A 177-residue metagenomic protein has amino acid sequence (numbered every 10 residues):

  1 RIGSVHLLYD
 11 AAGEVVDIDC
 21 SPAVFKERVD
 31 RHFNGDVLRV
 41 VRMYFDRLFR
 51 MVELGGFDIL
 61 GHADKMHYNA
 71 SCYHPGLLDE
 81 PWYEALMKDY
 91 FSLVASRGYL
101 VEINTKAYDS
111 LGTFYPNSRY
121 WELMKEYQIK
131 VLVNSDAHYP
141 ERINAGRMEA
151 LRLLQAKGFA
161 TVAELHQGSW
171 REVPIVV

Functional and structural regions predicted by a protein language model:
I2-S96: Extended substrate/RNA-proximal surfaces in nucleic-acid metabolism proteins
Y73-V177: Charged catalytic cores and adjacent phosphate/nucleic-acid-binding surfaces used for phosphate/nucleic-acid chemistry
